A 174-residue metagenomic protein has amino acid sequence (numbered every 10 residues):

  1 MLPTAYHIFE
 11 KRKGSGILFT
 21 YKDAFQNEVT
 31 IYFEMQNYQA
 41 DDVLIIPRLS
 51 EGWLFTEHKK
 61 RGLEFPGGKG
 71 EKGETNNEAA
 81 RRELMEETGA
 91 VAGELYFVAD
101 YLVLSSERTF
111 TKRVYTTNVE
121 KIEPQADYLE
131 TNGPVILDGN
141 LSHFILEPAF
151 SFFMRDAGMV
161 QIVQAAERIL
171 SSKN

Functional and structural regions predicted by a protein language model:
M1-K13, H58-K59, F65-G70: N-terminal short leaders/motifs
L2-L44: Acidic, metal-coordinating catalytic segment for phosphate/diphosphate chemistry, firing primarily on the Nudix
I17-F33, W53-T56, L102-R108, A157-I162: Charged, low-complexity, helix/coiled-coil-prone segments
M35-L49, A157-A166: A short, compositionally biased N-terminal segment around positions ~18-40 that is enriched in charged/polar residues
D41, K59-R61, T111-R113: A generic structural signal for short beta-strands and their flanking turns/coil linkers
I46-E86: Conserved Nudix-box catalytic region and its N-terminal flanking loop in Nudix hydrolases and closely related
G70-E94, V98-A157: Unchanged
E147-N174: Charged phosphate-binding loop/patch that engages nucleotide di/tri-phosphates or the phosphate backbone of nucleic
